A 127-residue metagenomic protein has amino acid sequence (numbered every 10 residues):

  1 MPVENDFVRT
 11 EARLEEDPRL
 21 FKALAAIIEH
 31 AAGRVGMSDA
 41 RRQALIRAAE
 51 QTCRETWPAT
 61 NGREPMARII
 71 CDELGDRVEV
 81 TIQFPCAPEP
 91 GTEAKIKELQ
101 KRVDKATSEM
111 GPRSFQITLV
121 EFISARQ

Functional and structural regions predicted by a protein language model:
M1-E11, E55-Q127: Conserved beta-strand-loop-beta-strand hairpin that lines the nucleotide-binding pocket of ATP/GTP-utilizing enzymes
F7-T10, K22, Q43, A48-W57: Coiled-coil dimerization/phosphotransfer module
A12-L20: A short beta-loop-alpha structural element at the N-terminal edge of CoA-dependent acyl/N-acetyltransferase catalytic
F21-A25, E93: Short, well-ordered alpha-helical scaffold segments within catalytic/effector domains
A26-Q51: Conserved short strand/loop->alpha-helix "switch" segment adjacent to the catalytic nucleotide/phosphoryl-transfer site
